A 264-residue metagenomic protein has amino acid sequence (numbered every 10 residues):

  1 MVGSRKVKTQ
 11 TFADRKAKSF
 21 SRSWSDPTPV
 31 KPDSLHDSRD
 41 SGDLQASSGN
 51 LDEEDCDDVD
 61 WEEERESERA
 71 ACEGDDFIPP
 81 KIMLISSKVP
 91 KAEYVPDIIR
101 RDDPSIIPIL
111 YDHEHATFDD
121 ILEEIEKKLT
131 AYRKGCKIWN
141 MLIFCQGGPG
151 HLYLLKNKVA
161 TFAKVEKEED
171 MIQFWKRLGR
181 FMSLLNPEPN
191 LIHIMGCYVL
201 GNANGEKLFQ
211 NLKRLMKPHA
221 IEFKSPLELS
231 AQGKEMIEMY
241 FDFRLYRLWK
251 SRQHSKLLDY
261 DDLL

Functional and structural regions predicted by a protein language model:
M1-D40: Long, charge-dense tracts
S47-S48: N-terminal extension/subdomain marker
E54-K127, V199, N204-L208, L215: A domain-level signal for caspase-like cysteine endopeptidase catalytic cores and their zymogen-processing architecture
C72, T130-R133, S183: Short, T/G/N/S-enriched strand-turn elements that build extracellular solenoid repeat scaffolds
I78-M83, S105-I107, I138-M141, P187-C197 (+1 more regions): Hydrophobic beta-strand segments of well-ordered beta-sheets in folded domains
I106-L110, E114-W175: Contiguous, structured surface segment used for ligand recognition
H151-G233: Catalytic cores of nucleophile-dependent amide-cleaving enzymes
S225-L264: Caspase-like cysteine protease fold
